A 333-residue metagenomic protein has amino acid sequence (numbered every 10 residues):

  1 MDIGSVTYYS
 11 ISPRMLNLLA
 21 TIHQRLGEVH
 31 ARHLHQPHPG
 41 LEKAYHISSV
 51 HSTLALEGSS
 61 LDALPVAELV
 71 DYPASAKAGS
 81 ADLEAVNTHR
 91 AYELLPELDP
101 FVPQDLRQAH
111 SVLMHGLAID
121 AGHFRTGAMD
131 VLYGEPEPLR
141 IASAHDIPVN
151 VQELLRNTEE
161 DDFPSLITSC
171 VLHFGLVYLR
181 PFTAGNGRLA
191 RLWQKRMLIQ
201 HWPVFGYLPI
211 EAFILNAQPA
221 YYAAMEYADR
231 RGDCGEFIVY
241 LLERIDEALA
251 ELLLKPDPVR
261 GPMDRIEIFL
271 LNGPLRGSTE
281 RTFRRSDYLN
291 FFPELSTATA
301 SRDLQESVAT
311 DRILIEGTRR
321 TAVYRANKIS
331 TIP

Functional and structural regions predicted by a protein language model:
M1-P333: FIC/Doc superfamily catalytic core
